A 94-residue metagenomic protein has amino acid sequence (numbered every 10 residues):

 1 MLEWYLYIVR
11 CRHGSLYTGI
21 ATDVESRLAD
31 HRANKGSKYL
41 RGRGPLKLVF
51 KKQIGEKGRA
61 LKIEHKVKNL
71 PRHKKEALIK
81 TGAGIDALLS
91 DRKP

Functional and structural regions predicted by a protein language model:
M1-I54, G58-K68, G82-P94: GIY-YIG nuclease catalytic motif and its immediate N-terminal context
H73-I79: A short, polar/charged loop-to-alpha-helix boundary motif
